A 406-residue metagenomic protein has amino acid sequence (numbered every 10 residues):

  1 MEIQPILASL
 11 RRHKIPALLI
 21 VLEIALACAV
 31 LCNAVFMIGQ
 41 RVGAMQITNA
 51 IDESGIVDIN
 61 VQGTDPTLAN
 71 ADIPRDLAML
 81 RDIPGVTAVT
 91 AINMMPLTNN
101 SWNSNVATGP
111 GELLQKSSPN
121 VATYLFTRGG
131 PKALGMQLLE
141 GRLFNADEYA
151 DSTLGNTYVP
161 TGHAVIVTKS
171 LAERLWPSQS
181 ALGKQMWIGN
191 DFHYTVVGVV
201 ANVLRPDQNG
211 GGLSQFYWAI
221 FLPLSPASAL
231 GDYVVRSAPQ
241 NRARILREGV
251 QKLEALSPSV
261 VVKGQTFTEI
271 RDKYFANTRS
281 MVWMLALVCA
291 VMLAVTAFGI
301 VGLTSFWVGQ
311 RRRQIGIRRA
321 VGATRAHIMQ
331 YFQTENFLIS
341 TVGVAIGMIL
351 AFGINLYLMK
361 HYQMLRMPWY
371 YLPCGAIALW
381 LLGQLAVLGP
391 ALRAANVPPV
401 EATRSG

Functional and structural regions predicted by a protein language model:
M1, A8, R12, P16 (+3 more regions): Membrane-helix entry/capping segments
E2-I6, G375-G406: C-terminal membrane-exit region of the final transmembrane helix in multipass inner-membrane proteins
Q4-R11, I15, F298-I339, N396-G406: Intracellular coupling helices
R12-G39, T278-R313, T341-I346: Hydrophobic alpha-helical transmembrane segments of multi-pass inner-membrane transport and secretion
L26-S54, M359: Alpha-helical transmembrane segments
G43-A71: Membrane-interface junction motifs in transport/secretion proteins
D82-A88, M94-Y274: Mid-to-C-terminal secondary-structure elements that act as membrane-proximal/extracytoplasmic interface segments
M292, R313-M359, C374, A378: Transmembrane alpha-helical interface segments in multi-pass membrane proteins
